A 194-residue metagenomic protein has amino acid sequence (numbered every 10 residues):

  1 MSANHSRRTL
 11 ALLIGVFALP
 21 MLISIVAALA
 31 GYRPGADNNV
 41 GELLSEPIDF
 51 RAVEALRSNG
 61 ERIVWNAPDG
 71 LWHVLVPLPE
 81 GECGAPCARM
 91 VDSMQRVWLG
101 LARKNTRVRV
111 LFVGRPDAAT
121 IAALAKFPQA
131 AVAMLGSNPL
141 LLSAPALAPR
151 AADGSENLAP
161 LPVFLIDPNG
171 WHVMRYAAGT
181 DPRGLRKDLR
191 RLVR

Functional and structural regions predicted by a protein language model:
M1-N4: N-terminal Lys/Arg-rich, disordered targeting/topogenic segments
R8-L29: Hydrophobic membrane-insertion alpha-helices, especially the h-region of bacterial N-terminal signal peptides
L19-L22, Y32-D69, R89: N-terminal "domain-start" segment that seeds a small globular fold
L29, V91-L111: Conserved helix-turn-beta segment immediately C-terminal to the redox Cys motif in thioredoxin-like folds
N66-M94: Short active-site neighborhood of thiol/selenol oxidoreductases, capturing the structured segment around
D69-L71, N105-R107, L158-P160: Extracytoplasmic
R109-L161, I166: Short, internal strand/loop/helix patches that form the active-site neighborhood or redox-interaction surface
A152-R194: Thiol-/selenol-based redox modules, centered on thioredoxin-like and closely related oxidoreductase domains
